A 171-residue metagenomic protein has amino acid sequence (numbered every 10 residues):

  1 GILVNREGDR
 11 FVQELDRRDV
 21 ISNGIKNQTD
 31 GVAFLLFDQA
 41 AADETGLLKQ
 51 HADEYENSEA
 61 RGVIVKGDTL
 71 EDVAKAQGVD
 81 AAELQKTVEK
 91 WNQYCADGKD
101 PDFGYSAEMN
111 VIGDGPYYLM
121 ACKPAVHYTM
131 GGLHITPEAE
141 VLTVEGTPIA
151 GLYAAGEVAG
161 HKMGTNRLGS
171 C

Functional and structural regions predicted by a protein language model:
G1-V79: An anion/pyrophosphate-binding glycine-rich loop and adjacent beta-alpha core in soluble alpha-beta enzymes
E83-K162, N166: A glycine-rich dinucleotide-binding beta-alpha-beta segment and adjacent secondary-structure elements that constitute
R167-C171: Short glycine-enriched, charge-decorated loop/helix-capping segments at active-site entrances that position
